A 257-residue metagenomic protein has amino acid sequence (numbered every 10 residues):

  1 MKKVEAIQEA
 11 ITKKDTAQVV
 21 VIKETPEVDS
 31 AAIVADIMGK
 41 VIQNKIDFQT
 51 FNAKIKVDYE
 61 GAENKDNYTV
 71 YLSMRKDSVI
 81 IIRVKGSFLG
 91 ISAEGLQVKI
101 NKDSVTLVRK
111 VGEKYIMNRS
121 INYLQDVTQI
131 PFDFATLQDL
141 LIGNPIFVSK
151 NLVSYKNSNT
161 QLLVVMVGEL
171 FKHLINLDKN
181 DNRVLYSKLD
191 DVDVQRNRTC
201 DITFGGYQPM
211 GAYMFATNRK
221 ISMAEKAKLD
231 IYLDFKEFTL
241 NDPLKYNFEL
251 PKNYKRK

Functional and structural regions predicted by a protein language model:
M1-N64, K255-K257: N-terminal leader/targeting segments and the immediate start of mature chains
K3-A6, V153-K257: Gly/Pro-enriched, hydrophobic low-complexity segments that function as extracytoplasmic propeptides/linkers
I37, V111-F171, K252, R256: Flexible, processing/modification-adjacent segments and terminal tails in exported/periplasmic/extracellular proteins
Q43-F51, G61-D66, S73-S78, I130 (+2 more regions): Edge/loop elements at the starts and ends of beta-strands within beta-rich repeat scaffolds
A53, I82-V84, L137, A212: Buried hydrophobic packing residues in well-ordered domains
D58-E60, S87, V194, A224: Hydrophobic lipid-interacting interfaces of membrane-associated proteins
Y71-L72, G95-Q97, L174-N176, G206: Short, surface-exposed charged micro-motifs
V79-F134: An acidic-aromatic
